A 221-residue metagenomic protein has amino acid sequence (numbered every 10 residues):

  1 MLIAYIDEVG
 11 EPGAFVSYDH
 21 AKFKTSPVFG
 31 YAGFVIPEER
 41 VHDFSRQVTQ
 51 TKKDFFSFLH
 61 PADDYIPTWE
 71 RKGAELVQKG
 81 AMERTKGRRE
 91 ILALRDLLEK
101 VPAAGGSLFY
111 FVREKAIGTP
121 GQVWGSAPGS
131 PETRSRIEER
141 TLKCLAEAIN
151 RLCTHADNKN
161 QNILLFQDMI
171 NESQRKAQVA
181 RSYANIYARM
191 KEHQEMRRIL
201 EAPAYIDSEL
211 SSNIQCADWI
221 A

Functional and structural regions predicted by a protein language model:
M1-A221: Phosphate-ester processing/binding pockets and catalytic centers
